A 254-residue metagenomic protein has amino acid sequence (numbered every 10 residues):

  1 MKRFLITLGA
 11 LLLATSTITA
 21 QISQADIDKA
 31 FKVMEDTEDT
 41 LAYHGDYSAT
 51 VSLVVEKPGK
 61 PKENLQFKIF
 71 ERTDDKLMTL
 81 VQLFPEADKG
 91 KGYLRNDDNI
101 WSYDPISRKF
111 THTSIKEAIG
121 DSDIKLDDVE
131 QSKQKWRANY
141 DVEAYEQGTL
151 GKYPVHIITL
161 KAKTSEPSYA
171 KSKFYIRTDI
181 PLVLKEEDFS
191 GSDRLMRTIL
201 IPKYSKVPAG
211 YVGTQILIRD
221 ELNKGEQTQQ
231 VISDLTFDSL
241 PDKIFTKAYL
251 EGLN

Functional and structural regions predicted by a protein language model:
F4-A14: Sec-dependent N-terminal signal peptides
S16-A20: Sec/Tat signal peptide C-region and signal peptidase I cleavage site
Q21-D36, A42-G45, S52, P61 (+4 more regions): Flexible, processing/modification-adjacent segments and terminal tails in exported/periplasmic/extracellular proteins
T40-D46, K206-G210: Edge/loop elements at the starts and ends of beta-strands within beta-rich repeat scaffolds
G45-T79: N-terminal, post-signal-peptide region of Sec/Tat-exported proteins
T50-E56, L83, T159-K163, I218: Generic short beta-strand segments
L65-P105, H112: Mid-chain, structured segments of secreted extracytoplasmic proteins
T111, Q131, G151-K247: Gly/Pro-enriched, hydrophobic low-complexity segments that function as extracytoplasmic propeptides/linkers
